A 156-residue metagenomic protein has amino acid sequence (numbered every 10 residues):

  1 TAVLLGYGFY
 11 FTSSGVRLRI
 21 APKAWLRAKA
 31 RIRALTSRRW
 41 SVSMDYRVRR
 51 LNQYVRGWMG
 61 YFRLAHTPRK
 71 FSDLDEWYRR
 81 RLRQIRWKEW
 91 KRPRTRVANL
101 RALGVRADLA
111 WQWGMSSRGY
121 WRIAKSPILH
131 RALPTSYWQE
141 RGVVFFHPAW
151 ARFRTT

Functional and structural regions predicted by a protein language model:
T1-T156: Non-catalytic terminal/accessory segments
